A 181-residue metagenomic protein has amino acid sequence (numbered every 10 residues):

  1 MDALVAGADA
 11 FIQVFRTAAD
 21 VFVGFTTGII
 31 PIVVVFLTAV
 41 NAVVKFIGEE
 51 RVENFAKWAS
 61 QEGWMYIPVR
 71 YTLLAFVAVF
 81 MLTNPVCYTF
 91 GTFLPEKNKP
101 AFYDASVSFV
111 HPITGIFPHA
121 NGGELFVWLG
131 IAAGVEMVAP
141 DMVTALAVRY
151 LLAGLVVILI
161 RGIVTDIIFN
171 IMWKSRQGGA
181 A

Functional and structural regions predicted by a protein language model:
M1-L4, G179-A181: Short, Lys/Arg-enriched, disordered terminal segments
D2-G91: Membrane-embedded alpha-helical segments and adjacent helix-loop junctions characteristic of multi-pass solute
R16, F25-G28, D104, S108 (+1 more regions): N-proximal short alpha-helices
V43-R51, A56, L94, N98 (+2 more regions): Membrane-interfacial segments
W64-M137: Alpha-helical membrane segments and immediately flanking helix-loop junctions that form or couple to the substrate/ion
I116-A181: Glycine-rich, aromatic-bearing surface loops/beta-hairpins
